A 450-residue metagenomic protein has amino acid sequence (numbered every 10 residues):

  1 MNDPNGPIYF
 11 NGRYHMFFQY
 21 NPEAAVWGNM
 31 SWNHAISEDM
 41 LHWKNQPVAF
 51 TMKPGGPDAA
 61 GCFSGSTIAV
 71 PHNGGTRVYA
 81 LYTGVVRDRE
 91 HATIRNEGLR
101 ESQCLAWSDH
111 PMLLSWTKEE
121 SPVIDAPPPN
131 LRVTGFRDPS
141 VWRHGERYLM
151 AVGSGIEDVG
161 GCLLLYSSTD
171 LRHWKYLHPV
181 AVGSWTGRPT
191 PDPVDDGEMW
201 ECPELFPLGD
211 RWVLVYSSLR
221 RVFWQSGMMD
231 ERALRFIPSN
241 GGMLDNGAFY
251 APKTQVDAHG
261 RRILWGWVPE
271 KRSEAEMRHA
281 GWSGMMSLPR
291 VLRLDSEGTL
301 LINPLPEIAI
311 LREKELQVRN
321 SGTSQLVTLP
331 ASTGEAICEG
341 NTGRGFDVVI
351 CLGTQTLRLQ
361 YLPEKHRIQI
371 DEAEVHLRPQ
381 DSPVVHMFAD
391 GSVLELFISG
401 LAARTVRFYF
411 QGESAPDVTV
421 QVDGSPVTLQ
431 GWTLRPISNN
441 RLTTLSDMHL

Functional and structural regions predicted by a protein language model:
M1-N21: Beta-strand-rich domains and repeat architectures in extracellular enzymes and scaffolds, especially beta-propellers
M1-N5, A24-W27, L41-G75, M112-R143 (+3 more regions): Surface loop/turn signatures of beta-propeller and other carbohydrate-active proteins
R13-M16, G74-L81, R147-M150, R211-V213 (+1 more regions): Entry beta-strands of beta-propeller and related beta-repeat scaffolds
N21-V26, T83-G98, S154, V268-G281: Short, conserved, GDST-rich strand-edge loop motifs in beta-rich repeat architectures
S31-D39, E97-P111, L163-L171, W224-E231 (+1 more regions): Beta-propeller blade signature
A80-V123: Carboxylate/His-rich catalytic cores and anion/metal-binding grooves
V86-R89, R95, L131-V133, W142-P238: Active-site neighborhood of glycoside hydrolase catalytic domains
R220-F223, D230-L450: Beta-rich accessory regions
